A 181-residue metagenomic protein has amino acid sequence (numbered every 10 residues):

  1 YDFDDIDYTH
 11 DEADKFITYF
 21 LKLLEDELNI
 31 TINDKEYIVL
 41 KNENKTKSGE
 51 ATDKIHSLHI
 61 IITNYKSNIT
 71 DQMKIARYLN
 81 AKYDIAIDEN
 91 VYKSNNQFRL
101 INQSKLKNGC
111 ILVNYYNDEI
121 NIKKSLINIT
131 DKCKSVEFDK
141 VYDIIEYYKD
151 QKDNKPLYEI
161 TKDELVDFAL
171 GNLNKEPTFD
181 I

Functional and structural regions predicted by a protein language model:
Y1-I85, F98, S104, I145-I181: Signature for HUH/AEP ssDNA processing cores
D88-D139: Structured partner-binding subdomains within large eukaryotic complex subunits
